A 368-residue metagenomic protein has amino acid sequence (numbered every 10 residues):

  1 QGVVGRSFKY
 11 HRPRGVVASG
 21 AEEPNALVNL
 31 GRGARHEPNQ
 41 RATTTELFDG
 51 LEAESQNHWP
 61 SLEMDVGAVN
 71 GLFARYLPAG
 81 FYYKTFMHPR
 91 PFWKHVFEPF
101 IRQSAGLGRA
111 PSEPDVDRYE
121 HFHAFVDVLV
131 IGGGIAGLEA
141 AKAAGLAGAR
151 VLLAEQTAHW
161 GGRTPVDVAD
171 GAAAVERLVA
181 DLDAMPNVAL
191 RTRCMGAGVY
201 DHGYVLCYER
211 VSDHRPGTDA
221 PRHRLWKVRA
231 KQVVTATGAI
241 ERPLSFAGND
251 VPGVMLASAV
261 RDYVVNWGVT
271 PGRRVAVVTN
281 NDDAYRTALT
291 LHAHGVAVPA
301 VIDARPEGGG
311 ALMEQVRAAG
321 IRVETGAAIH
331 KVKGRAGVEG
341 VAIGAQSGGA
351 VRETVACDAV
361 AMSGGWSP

Functional and structural regions predicted by a protein language model:
Q1-P368: Residues forming the flavin
